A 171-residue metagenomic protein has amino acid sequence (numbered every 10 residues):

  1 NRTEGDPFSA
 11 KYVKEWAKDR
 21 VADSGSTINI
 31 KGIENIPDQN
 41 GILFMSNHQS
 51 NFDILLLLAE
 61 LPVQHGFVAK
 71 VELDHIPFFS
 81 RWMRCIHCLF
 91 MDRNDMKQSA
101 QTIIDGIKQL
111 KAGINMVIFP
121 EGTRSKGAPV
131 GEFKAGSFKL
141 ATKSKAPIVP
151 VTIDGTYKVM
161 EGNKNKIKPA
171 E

Functional and structural regions predicted by a protein language model:
P7-E15, D23-S24, D38-M96: Catalytic core of membrane glycerolipid acyltransferases/transacylases, capturing the structured, soluble-facing
S24-K31, S99-A100, Y157-V159: Short gly/ser/thr-rich secondary-structure transition/capping motifs
G32-P37: Glycine-rich helix-loop-beta junction characteristic of Rossmann-like nucleotide cofactor-binding loops
G41-L43, N115-F119: Residue-level preference for the first positions of well-ordered beta-strands
M45, G106-K108, N163-I167: Short low-complexity, flexible loop/linker segments enriched in glycine and/or proline with clustered acidic
H48-S50, E121-S125: Short glycine-rich anion-binding loops that position phosphate/pyrophosphate groups of nucleotides and phosphorylated
F78-R81, A112-V117, K126-E171: A cross-family acyltransferase "interaction/gating" segment
Q98-I107: Anionic-ligand binding region
